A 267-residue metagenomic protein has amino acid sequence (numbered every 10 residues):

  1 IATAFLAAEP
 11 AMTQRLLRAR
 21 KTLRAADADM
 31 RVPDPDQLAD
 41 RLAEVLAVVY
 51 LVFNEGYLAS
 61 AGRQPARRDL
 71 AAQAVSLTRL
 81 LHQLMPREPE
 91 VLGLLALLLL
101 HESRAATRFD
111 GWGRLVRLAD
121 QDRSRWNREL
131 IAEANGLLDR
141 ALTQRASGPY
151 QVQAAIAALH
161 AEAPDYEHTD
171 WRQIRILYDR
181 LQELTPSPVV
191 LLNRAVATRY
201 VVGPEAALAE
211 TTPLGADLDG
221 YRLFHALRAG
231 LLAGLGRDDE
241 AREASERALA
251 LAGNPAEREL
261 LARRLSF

Functional and structural regions predicted by a protein language model:
A2: The alpha-helix within a helix-turn-helix
A7-D179: Amphipathic helix-loop-helix modules that constitute alpha-helical solenoid scaffolds
Q83-L84, T143-Q144, R180-L184, P213-D219 (+1 more regions): Solenoid-like repeat scaffolds
E90, P149, Q153, V189-V190 (+2 more regions): Start-of-helix register in tetratricopeptide repeats
L98, A158-L159, A195-T198, L227 (+2 more regions): TPR/TPR-like alpha-solenoid helical repeat scaffolds
A132, L137-L138, T169-Y178, P204-D217 (+1 more regions): Alpha-helical repeat scaffolds
D238-A256: TPR/TPR-like (Sel1-like) alpha-helical repeat modules
